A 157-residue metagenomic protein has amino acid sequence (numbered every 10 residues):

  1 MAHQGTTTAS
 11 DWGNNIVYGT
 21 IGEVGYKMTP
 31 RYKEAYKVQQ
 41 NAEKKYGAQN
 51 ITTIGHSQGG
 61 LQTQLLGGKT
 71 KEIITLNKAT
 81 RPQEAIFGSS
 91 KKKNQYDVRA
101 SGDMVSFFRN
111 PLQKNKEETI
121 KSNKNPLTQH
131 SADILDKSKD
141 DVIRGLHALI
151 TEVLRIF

Functional and structural regions predicted by a protein language model:
M1-A2, T52-I54, I73-T75, D97: Structural recognition of the beta-strand scaffold that forms the well-ordered cores of secreted hydrolase catalytic
M1-T52, P82-S89, N110: A conserved cap/lid and substrate-binding interface adjacent to the catalytic center of lipid-processing enzymes
A42-Y46, Q62-K69: Alpha-helix C-terminal capping segments
I54-G59, T63: Gly/Ala-rich beta-loop-alpha elbow adjacent to hydrolase catalytic centers
G67-F157: Serine hydrolase/lipase
